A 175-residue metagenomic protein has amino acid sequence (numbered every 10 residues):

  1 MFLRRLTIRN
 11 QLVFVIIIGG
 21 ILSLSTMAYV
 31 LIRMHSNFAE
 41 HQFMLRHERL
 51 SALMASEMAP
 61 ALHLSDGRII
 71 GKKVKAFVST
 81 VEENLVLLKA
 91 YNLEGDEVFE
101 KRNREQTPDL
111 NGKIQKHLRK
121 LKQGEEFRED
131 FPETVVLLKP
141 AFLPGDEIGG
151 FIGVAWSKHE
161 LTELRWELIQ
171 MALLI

Functional and structural regions predicted by a protein language model:
M1-L6, L45-E48: N-terminal sensory and localization modules of signal-transduction and trafficking proteins
L3-R33, L173-I175: Extreme N-terminal signal-anchor transmembrane helix of membrane signaling/transducer proteins, especially in bacteria
N10, S25-T26, L64-K72, K116-L121 (+1 more regions): Short, positively charged
L12, H35, A39, L161-R165: Hydrophobic alpha-helical elements at and bordering transmembrane segments of multi-pass membrane proteins
R33-S56, P60, L64, R68 (+1 more regions): Juxtamembrane membrane-water interface segments immediately C-terminal to a transmembrane helix
R49, L93-E94, L143-P144: Short, ordered coil/turn segments that flank beta-strands lining enzyme active or ligand-binding pockets
E57-D109: Extracytoplasmic/periplasmic helical hairpin of the input-sensing domain located between the first two N-terminal
V78-E83, K101-Q170: Extracytoplasmic
